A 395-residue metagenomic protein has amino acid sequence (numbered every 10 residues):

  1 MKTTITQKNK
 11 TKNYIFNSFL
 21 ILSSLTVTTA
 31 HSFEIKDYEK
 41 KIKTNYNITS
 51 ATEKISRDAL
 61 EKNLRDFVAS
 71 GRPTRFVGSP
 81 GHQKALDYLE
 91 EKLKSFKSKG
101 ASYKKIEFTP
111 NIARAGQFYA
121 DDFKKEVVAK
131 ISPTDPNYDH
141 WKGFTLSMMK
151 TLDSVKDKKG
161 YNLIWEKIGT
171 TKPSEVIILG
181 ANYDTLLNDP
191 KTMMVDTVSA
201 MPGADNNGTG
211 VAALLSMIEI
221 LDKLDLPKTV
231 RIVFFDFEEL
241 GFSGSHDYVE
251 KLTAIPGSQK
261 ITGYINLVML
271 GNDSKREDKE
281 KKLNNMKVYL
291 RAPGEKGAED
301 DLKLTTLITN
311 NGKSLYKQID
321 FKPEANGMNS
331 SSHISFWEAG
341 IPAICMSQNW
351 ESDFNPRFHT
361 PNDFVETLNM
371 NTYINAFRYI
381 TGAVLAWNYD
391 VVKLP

Functional and structural regions predicted by a protein language model:
M1-S32: Classical Sec-dependent N-terminal signal peptides that target proteins to the secretory pathway
F33-K84, F96, A113-D122, D353-P361: N-terminal capping segment at the start of a domain
Y46-K54, A69-G81, M149-D153, D196-N207 (+4 more regions): Second-shell loop/turn segments in exported
D66-K167: A non-catalytic alpha/beta surface segment that caps or lines the substrate-entry region of metallo-dependent hydrolase
K105, I164, V176-G180, G203 (+5 more regions): Structural recognition of the beta-strand scaffold that forms the well-ordered cores of secreted hydrolase catalytic
W165, L179-G180, D184-F242, I380: Alpha-helical metal-binding/catalytic segments enriched in His/Glu/Asp
F237-A343: Metal-dependent peptidase/peptidase-like ectodomains
W350-P395: His/Asp/Glu-rich mid-to-C-terminal helical/loop segments that flank catalytic regions of hydrolases
